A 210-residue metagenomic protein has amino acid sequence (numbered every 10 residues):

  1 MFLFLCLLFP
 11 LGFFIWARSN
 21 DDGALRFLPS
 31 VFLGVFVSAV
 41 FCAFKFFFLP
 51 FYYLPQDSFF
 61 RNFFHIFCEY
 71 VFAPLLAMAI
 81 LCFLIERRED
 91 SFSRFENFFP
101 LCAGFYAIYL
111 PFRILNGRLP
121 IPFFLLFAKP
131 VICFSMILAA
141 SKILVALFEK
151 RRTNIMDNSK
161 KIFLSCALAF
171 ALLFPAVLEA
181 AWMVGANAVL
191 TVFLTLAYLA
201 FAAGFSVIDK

Functional and structural regions predicted by a protein language model:
M1-K210: Hydrophobic alpha-helical segments at protein termini of multi-pass membrane proteins
